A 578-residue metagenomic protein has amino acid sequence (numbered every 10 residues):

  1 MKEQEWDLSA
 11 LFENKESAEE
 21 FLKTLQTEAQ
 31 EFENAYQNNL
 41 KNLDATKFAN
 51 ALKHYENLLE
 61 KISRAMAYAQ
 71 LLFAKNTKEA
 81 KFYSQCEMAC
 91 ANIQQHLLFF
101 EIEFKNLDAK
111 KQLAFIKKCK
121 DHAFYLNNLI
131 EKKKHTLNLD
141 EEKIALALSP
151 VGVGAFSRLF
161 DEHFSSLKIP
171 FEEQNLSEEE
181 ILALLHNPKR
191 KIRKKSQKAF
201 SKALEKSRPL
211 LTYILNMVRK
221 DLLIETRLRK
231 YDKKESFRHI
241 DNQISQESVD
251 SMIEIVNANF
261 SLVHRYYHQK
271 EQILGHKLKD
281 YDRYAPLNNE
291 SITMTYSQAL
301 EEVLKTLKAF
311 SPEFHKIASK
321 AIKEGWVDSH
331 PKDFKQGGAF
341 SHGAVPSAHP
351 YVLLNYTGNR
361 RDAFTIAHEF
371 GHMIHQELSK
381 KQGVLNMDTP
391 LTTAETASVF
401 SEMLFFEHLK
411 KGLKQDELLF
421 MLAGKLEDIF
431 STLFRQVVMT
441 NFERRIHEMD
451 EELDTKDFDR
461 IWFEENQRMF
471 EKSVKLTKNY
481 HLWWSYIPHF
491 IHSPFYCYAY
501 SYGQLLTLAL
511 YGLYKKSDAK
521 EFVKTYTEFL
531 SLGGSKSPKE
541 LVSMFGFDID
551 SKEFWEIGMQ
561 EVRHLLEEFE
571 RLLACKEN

Functional and structural regions predicted by a protein language model:
M1-N289, L572-K576: A well-structured
N127-T136, A155, Q243, E271-D280 (+6 more regions): C-terminal, non-catalytic "cap/extension" segments appended to globular domains
K230, T357-E377, S398, M403 (+2 more regions): Active-site recognition of the HExxH zinc-binding catalytic motif
D280-F334, A339: Gly/Pro-rich turn-and-neighbor structural signature
I292-Y296, S347-A367: Short pre-active-site segment immediately N-terminal to the catalytic Zn-binding motif
A309-K316, H342, H372, Q376-G383 (+1 more regions): Conserved helix-loop functional segments at active or binding sites
D333-G358, Q376-E377: Active-site scaffold of zinc-dependent metalloenzymes
P390-L418, K425-E427, S431, G503: Post-HExxH zinc-binding segment in Zn-dependent metallohydrolases
